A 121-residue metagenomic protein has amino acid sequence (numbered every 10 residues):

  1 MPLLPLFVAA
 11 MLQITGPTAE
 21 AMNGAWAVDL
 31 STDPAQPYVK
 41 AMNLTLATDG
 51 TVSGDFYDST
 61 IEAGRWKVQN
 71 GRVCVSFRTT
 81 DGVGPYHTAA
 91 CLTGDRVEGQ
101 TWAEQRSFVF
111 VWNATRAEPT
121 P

Functional and structural regions predicted by a protein language model:
M1-V8: Sec-dependent signal peptide recognition, specifically the positively charged N-region followed immediately by
I14, I61-R72, R96, A103-P121: Edge beta-strand at a domain terminus
I14-Y38, G99-T101: Tryptophan-anchored aromatic micro-motifs
A27-S31, S53-Y57, C74-T80, E98-E104: Short beta-strand segments that buttress and anchor functional surface loops
Q36-R72: N-terminal glycine/threonine-rich, aromatic-flanked beta-hairpin/loop signature
P37-A41, S59-A63, V83-T88, S107-V111: Short, surface-exposed coil-to-beta transition loops
T45-A47, C91-L92, A114-R116: Aromatic-rich beta-strand edge motifs centered on tyrosine
G71-L92: An anionic, turn-rich surface loop/hairpin at beta-sheet edges that serves as a generic interaction/coordination patch
